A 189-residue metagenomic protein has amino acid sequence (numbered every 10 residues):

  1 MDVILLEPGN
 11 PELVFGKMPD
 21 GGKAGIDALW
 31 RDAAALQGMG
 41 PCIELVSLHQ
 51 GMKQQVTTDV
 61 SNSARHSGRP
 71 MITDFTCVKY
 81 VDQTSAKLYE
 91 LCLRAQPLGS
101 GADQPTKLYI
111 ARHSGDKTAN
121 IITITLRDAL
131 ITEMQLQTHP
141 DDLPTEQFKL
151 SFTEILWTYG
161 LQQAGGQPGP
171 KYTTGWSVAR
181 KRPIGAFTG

Functional and structural regions predicted by a protein language model:
M1-G189: Glycine-rich, low-complexity intrinsically disordered segments
